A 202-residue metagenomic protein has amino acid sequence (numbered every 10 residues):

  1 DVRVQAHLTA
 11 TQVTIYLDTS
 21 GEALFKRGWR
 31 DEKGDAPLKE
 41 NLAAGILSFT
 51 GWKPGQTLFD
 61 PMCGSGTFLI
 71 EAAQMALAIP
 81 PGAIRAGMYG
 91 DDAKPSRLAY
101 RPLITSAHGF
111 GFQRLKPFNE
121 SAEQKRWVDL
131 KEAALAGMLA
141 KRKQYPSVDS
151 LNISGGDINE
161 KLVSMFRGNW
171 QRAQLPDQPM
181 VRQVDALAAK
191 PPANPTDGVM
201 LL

Functional and structural regions predicted by a protein language model:
D1-W29: Non-catalytic substrate-recognition/targeting regions of SAM-dependent transferases
R3, Q12-T14, G55-D60, N152 (+1 more regions): Beta-sheet entry/capping signal
Q5-H7, K190-A193: Short, solvent-exposed polar/charged micro-motifs at secondary-structure junctions
A6, I15-L17, A72, I153 (+2 more regions): Generic structural hydrophobic/aromatic packing signal, biased to beta-strands
G28-N41: Class I SAM-dependent methyltransferase Rossmann-like catalytic core, especially the SAM/SAH-binding loop
L38-A189: Conserved S-adenosyl-L-methionine
N169, L201-L202: Amphipathic alpha-helical repeat scaffolds
P191-L201: A short acidic, Gly/Pro-enriched loop at the edge of an enzyme's catalytic core that lines a small-molecule cofactor
